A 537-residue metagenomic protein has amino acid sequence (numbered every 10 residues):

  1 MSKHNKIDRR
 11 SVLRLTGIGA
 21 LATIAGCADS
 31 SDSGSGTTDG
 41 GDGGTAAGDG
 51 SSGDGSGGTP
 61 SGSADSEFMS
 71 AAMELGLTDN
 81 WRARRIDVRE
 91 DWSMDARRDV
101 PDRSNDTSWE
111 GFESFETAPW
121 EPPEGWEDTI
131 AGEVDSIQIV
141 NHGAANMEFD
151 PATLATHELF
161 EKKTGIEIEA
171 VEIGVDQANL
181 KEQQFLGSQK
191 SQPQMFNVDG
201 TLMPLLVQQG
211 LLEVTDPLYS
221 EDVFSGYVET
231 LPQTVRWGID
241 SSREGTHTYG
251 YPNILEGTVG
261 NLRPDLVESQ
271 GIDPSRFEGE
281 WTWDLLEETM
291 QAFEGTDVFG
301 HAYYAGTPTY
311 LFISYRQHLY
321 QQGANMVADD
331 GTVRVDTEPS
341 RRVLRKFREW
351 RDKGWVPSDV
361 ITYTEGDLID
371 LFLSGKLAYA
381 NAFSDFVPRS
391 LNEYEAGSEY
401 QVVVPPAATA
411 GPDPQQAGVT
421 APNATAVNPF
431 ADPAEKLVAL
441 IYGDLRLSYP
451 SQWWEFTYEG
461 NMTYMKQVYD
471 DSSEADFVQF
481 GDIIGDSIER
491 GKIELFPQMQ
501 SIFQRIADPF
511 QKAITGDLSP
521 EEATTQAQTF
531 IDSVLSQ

Functional and structural regions predicted by a protein language model:
S2-G19: N-terminal secretory signal peptides and thylakoid transit peptides that target proteins across membranes
C27-S30, F149, A155-T156, I313-Q317 (+2 more regions): Extracytoplasmic/periplasmic substrate-binding proteins
A64-M73, A83, D87, S93-R97 (+6 more regions): Long, aromatic- and glycine/proline-rich binding clefts that accommodate carbohydrate-like moieties
D65-A131, G200-V259, Q401-V404: Hinge/lid segment of periplasmic solute-binding proteins
E127-T129, D216-T230, R276-G279, A305 (+7 more regions): Short, solvent-exposed loop/beta-turn-alpha elements that line the ligand-binding surface or hinge of extracytoplasmic
T156-T234, E268-G271, D370-L371, A378-Y379 (+2 more regions): Extracytoplasmic "Venus flytrap"/periplasmic binding protein-like
K163, G187, Q270, R345 (+5 more regions): Extracytoplasmic/periplasmic substrate-recognition and gating elements
V228, I239-Y310, Q322-I361, P429-F430 (+2 more regions): Helix-loop-helix "hinge/cap" segment bordering the ligand-binding cleft or interdomain interface
